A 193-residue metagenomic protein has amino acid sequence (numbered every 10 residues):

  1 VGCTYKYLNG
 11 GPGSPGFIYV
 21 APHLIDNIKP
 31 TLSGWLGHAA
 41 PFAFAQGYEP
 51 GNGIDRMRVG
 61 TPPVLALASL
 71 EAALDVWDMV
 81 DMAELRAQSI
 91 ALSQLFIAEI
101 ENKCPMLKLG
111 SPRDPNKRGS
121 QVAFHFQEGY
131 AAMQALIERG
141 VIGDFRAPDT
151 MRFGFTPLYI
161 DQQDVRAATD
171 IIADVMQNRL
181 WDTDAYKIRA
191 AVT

Functional and structural regions predicted by a protein language model:
V1-A43: Active-site PLP attachment segment
L8-G10, N116, D144: Short glycine/serine/proline-enriched coil/turn segments at secondary-structure junctions
P12-P15, I54, M106, K117-Q121 (+2 more regions): Active-site lining segments that contact anionic ligands and/or coordinate catalytic metals
G34-V76, S89: PLP-dependent aminotransferase class I/II
G53-V59, W77-H125: Conserved small-domain helix->loop->beta segment predominantly found in fold-type I
F126-Y130, Y159-Q162: Helix N-cap motif at beta-to-alpha junctions
A135-T193: PLP-dependent enzyme catalytic core of the Aspartate aminotransferase-like
